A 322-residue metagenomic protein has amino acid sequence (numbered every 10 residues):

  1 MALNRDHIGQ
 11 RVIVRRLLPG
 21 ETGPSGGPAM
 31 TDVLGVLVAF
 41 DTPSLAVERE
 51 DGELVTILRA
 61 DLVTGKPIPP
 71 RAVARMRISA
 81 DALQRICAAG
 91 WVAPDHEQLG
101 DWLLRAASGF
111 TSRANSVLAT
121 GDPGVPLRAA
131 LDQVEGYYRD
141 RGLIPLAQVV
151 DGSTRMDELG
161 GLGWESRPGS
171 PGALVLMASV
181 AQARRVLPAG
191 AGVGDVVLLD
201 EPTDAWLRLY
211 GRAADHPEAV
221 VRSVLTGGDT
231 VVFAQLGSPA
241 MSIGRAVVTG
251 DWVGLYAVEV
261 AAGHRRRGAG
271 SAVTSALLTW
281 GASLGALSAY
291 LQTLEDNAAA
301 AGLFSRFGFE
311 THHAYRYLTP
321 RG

Functional and structural regions predicted by a protein language model:
A2-G9, P19-G23, M30-T31, V38 (+2 more regions): N-terminal charged segments
S44-G52: SH3/SH3-like beta-barrel fold
A93, L103, L127-R208, V232 (+1 more regions): Acyl-donor-binding surface of acyltransferase catalytic domains
R113-D122, D251-A262: Conserved acetyl-CoA binding element of GNAT-fold acetyltransferases
L127-E135, A257-A262, R266-S283, G302-R306: Conserved acetyl-CoA-binding loop-helix of GNAT-fold acetyltransferases
R141-D151, G281-Q292: Conserved GNAT acetyl-CoA-binding A-motif
Q148-T154, A262, L291-A301, L318-G322: Conserved beta-strand-loop-alpha-helix junction that forms the acyl-donor binding cleft
V186-A257: Flexible, substrate/cofactor-facing loop regions flanked by secondary structure within enzyme catalytic domains
